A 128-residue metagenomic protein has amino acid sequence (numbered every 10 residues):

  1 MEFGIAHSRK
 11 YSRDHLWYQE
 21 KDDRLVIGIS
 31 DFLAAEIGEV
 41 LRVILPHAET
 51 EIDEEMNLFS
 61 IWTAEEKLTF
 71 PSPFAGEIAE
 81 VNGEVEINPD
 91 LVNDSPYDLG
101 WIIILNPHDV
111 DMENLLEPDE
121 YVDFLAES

Functional and structural regions predicted by a protein language model:
M1-E54, D90, D94-V110, L115-S128: Acidic, low-complexity mobile loops and tails
F3-H7, L68, F74: Short, glycine/small-residue-enriched coil/turn segments at secondary-structure junctions
H15, E49, S72-E80: Generic structural motif
I44, E51-I52, W62, L68-S72: Small beta-strand-rich domains/subdomains or short beta-sheet motifs embedded in larger alpha/beta proteins
I52, L58-F59, A79: Generic structural signal for buried aliphatic residues
N57, T63-A64, G83, H108: Short, surface-exposed secondary-structure boundary micro-motifs
E84-D90: Short amphipathic beta-strand starts and helix->beta connectors
